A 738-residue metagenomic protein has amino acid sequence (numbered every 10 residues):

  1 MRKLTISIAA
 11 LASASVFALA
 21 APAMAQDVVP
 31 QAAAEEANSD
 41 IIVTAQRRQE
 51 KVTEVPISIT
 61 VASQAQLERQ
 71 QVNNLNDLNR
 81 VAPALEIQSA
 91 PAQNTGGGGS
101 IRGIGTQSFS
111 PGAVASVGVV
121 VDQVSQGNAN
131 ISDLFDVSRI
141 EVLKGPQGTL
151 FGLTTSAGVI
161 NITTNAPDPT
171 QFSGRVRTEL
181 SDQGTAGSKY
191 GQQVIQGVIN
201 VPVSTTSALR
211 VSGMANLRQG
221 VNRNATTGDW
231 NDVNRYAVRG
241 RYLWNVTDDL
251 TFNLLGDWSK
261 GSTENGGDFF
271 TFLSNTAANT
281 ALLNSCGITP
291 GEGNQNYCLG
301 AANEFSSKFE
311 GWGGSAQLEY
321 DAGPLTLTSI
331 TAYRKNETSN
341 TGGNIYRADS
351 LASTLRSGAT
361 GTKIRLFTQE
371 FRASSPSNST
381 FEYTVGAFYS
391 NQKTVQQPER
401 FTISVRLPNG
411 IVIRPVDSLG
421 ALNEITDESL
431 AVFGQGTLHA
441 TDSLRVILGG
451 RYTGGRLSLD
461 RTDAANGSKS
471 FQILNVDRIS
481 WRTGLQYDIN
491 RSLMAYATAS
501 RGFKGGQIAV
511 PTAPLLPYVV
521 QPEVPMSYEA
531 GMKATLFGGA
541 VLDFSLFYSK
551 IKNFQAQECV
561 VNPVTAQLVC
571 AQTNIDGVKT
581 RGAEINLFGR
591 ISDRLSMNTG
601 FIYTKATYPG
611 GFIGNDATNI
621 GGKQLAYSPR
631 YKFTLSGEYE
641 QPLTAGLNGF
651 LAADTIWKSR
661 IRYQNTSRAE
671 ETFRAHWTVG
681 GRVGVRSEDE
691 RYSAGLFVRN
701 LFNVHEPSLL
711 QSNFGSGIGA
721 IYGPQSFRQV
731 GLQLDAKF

Functional and structural regions predicted by a protein language model:
M1-Q70, N76-R80, N200, D248-D249 (+2 more regions): N-terminal Sec signal peptide and the immediately downstream disordered periplasmic leader that contains the TonB box
E36-P169, A530: Acidic, small-polar-rich N-terminal luminal/periplasmic segments of exported/outer-membrane proteins
V114-S116, F135-S138, K144-N224, D229-V238 (+5 more regions): Outer-membrane beta-barrel translocator/receptor signature
Q196, S315-N344, D488, S492-G502 (+3 more regions): Membrane-embedded beta-barrel scaffold of Gram-negative outer-membrane proteins
L243-T247, A373-P376, F388-S390, N423-I551 (+1 more regions): Structural signature of Gram-negative outer-membrane beta-barrels, strongest in the C-terminal barrel of TonB-dependent
S262-L273, K393-V395, R456, Q486-E529 (+5 more regions): Surface-exposed extracellular loop regions of Gram-negative outer-membrane beta-barrel proteins, predominantly
Y383-T384, D442, V446, Y548-K550 (+2 more regions): Gram-negative outer-membrane beta-barrel transporters
K552, M597, I656-Q664, V685-F738: C-terminal beta-signal and adjacent terminal beta-strands/loops of Gram-negative outer-membrane beta-barrel proteins
